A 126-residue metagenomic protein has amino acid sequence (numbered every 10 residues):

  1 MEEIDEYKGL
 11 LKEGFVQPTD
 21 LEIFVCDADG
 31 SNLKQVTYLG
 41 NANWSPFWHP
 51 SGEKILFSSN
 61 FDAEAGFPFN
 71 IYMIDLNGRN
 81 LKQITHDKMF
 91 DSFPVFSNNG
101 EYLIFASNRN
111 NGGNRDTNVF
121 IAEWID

Functional and structural regions predicted by a protein language model:
M1-D126: Sequence signature of WD/YWTD-type beta-propeller architectures
